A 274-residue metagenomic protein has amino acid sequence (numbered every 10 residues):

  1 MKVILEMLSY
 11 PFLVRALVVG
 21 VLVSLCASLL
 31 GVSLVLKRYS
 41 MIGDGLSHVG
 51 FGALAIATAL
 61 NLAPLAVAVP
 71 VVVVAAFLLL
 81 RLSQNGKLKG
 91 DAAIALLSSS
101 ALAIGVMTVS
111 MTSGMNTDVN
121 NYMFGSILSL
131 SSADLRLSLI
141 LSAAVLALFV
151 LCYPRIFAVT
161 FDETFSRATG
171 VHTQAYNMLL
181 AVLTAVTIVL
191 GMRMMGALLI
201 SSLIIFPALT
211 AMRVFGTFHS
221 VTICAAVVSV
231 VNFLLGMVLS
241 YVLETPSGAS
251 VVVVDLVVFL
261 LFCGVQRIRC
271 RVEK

Functional and structural regions predicted by a protein language model:
V3-E6, Y10-R15, G86, I94-P154: Transmembrane helix-bundle core of multi-pass membrane transporters and related energy-transducing complexes
V3-S9, M123, I127, V228-V265: C-terminal binding/interaction regions
A16-V19, P64-V72, D91-A95, L139 (+2 more regions): Loop-to-transmembrane alpha-helix initiation sites
V21, L25, L29, P70-L78 (+6 more regions): Generic alpha-helical transmembrane segments of integral inner-membrane proteins, especially permease/transport modules
V32-M115, A211-I223, S240-L243, Q266-I268: Short loop segments and helix-boundary regions at transmembrane helix junctions of multi-pass inner-membrane proteins
A147-L180: Membrane-helix/interface signature in polytopic inner-membrane proteins
P154-R155, G264-K274: Membrane-interface capping segments at transmembrane-helix boundaries
R193-M194, L198-A249: Transmembrane alpha-helical segments in multi-pass inner-membrane proteins
